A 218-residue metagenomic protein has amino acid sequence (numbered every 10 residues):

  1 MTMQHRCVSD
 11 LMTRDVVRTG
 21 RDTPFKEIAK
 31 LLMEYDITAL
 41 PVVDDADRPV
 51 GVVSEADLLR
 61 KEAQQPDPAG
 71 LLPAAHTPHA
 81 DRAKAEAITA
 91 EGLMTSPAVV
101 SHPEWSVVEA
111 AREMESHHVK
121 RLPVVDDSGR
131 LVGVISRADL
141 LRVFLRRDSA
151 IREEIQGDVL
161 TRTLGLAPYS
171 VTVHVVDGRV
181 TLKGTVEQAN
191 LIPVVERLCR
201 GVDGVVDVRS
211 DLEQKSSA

Functional and structural regions predicted by a protein language model:
M1-T38, D45-R48, V52-A218: N-terminal targeting leaders
